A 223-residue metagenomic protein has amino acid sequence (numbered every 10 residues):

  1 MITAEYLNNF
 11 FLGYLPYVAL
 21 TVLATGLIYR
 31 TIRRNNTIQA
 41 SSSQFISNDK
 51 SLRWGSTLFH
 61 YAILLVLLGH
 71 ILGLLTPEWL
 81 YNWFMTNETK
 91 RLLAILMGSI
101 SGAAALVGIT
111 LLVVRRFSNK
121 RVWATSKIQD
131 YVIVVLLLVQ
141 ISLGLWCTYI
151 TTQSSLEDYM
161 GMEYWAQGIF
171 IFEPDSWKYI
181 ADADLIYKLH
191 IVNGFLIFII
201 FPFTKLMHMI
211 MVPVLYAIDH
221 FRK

Functional and structural regions predicted by a protein language model:
M1, N36-S43: Membrane-proximal N-terminal segments immediately preceding the first transmembrane helix
M1-L23: Hydrophobic transmembrane alpha-helical segments in integral membrane proteins
P16-L23, L27-Y29, S41-L196, F201-T204 (+1 more regions): Membrane-embedded alpha-helical bundles of multi-pass integral membrane proteins
